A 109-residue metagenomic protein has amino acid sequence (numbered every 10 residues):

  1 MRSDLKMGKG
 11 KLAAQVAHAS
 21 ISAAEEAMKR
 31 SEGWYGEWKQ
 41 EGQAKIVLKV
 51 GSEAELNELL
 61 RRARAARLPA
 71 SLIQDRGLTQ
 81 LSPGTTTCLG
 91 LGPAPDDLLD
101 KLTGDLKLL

Functional and structural regions predicted by a protein language model:
R2-R30: Glycine- and Gly-Pro-enriched alpha-helical subdomains that act as flexible, kink-prone "lid/hinge" or packing modules
K9-G10, L56, S82, L99: Alpha-helix N-cap/helix-start motif
K11, Q15, G51-A54, D97: Conserved active-site and cofactor/substrate-binding residues in soluble primary-metabolism enzymes
H18-K29, R61-L68, G104-L108: Short, intrinsically disordered, mixed-charge
A24, E37-W38: Broad hydrophobic/π-residue packing in well-ordered secondary structure
K29-E37: Flexible, glycine/charged-enriched surface loops at secondary-structure junctions
K39-G51, R64-L109: Short basic, glycine-rich beta-strand/loop surfaces that mediate nucleic-acid
A54-R61: Short amphipathic alpha-helices within nucleic acid-binding modules
